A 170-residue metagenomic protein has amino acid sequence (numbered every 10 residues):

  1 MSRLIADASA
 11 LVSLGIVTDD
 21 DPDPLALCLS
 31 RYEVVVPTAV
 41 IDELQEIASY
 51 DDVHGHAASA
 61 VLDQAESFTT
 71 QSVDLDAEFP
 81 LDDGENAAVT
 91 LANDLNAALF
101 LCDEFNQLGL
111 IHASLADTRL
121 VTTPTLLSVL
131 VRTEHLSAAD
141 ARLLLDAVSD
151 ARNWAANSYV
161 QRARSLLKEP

Functional and structural regions predicted by a protein language model:
M1-A6, L14-E33, V40, F79-N86 (+2 more regions): Feature 3881 marks metal-assisted phosphotransfer/nuclease machinery and their flanking interaction elements
I5-D7, L101-C102: Short hydrophobic beta-strand that contains or immediately precedes a catalytic carboxylate
G15-D19, D51-D52, D103: Short amphipathic alpha-helical surface micro-motifs
R31, V35-V36, V40-T70: Short, surface-exposed acidic-centric catalytic microdomains
E33, L99-D103: Short hydrophobic alpha-helical runs that function as membrane-insertion/retention elements
A57, A87, N106: Short Gly/charged-rich anion-binding patches and loops
D63-L95, C102: Helix-adjacent hinge/juxtasegments
